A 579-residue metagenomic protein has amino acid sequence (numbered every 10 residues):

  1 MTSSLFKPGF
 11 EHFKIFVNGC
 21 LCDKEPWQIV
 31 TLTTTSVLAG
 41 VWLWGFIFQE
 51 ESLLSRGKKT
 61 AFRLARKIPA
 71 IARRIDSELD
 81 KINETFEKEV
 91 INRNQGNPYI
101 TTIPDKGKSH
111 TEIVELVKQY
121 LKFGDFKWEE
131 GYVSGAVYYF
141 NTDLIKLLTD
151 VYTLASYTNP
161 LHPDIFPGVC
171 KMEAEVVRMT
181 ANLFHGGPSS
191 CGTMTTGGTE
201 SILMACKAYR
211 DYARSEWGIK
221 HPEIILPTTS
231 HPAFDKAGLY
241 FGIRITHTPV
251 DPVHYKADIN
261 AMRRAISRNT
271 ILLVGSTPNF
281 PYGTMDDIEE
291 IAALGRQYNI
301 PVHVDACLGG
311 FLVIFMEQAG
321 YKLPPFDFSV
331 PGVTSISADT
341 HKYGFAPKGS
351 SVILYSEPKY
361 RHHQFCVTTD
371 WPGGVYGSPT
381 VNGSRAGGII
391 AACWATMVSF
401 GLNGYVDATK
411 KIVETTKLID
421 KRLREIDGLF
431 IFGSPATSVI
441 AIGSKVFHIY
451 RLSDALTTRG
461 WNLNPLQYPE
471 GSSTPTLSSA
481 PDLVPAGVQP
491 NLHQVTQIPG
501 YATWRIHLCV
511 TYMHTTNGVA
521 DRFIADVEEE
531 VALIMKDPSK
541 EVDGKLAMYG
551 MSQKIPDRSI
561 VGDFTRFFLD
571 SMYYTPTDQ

Functional and structural regions predicted by a protein language model:
T2-C170, A174-R178, N182-L183, V406 (+2 more regions): Non-catalytic terminal extensions of PLP-dependent enzymes
K24-W27, G168-V169, G192-T199, L226-T228: Active-site nucleophile and cofactor-binding loops and adjacent substrate-binding regions of central metabolic enzymes
E173-R178, S190-I219, P232-A237: Conserved beta-loop-alpha segment that forms the PLP phosphate-binding cup at the N-terminus of a helix
R214-N269: PLP-dependent aminotransferase-like
F241, Q297-Y298, R459: Helix C-cap/helix->beta junction micro-motif
A257-A306: Active-site phosphate-binding strand-loop segment of PLP-dependent enzymes
C307-F311, G320-V330, Y355-V375, S453-S478 (+1 more regions): Flexible glycine/proline-rich, aromatic-decorated loop/lid segments
F315-S438, I442-H448: Active-site C-terminal subdomain of aminotransferase-like
